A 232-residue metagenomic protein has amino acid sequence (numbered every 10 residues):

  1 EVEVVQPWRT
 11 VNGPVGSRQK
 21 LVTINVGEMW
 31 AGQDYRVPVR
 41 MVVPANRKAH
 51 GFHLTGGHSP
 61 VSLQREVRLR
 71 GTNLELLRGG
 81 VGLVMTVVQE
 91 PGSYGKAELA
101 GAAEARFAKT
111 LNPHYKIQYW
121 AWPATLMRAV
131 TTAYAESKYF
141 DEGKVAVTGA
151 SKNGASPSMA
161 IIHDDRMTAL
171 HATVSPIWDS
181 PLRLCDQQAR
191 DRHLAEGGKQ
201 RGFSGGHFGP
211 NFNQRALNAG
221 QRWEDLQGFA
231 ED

Functional and structural regions predicted by a protein language model:
V2-R47, H114, Y119: N-terminal cap/lid segment of alpha/beta-hydrolase-fold proteins
P38-M41, K48-P60: Short beta-strand element of the alpha/beta-hydrolase
A49-H53, R78-G82, E142-K144, D165-A169: Loop/turn elements at helix/coil->beta-strand transitions in domains of secreted/extracellular proteins
G57-A124, I177-K199, F203: Cap/lid segment of the alpha/beta-hydrolase catalytic domain
K109-A124, R128-S151, M167: Gly/Ser-rich "nucleophile elbow"/oxyanion-hole loop immediately N-terminal to the catalytic nucleophile in hydrolases
G149-M159: Glycine-rich nucleophile elbow surrounding the catalytic serine of serine-hydrolase chemistry
M159-N218: Hydrolase active-site cap/lid region
Q214-D232: Serine-hydrolase catalytic core
